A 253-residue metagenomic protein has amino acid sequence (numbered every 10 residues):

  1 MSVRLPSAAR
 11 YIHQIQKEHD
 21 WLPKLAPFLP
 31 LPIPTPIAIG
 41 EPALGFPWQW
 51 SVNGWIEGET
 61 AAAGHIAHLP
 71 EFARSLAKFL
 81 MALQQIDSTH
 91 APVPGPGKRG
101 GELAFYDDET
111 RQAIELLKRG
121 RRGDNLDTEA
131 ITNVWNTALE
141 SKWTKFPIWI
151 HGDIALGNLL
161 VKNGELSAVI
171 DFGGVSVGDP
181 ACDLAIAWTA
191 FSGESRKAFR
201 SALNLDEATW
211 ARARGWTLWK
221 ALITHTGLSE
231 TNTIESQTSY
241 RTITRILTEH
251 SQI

Functional and structural regions predicted by a protein language model:
M1-E109, R119-L126, T144, E249-S251: ATP-binding pocket architecture of kinase catalytic cores
I12, F146-I150, A155-G215: Active-site Asp-x-Gly
H19, L76, L80, I114 (+2 more regions): Short amphipathic alpha-helical/adjacent loop interface patches that line ligand and macromolecule-binding sites
D20, L69-P70, A168, A185-A187 (+1 more regions): Glycine-rich, phosphate-binding/catalytic loops in enzymes
L29-P32, A67-P70, K145, E194-R196 (+2 more regions): Membrane-helix interface segments
F72-S75, P180, T217, A221: An acidic site on a long C-lobe helix of protein kinase domains
G95-E140, A202, W210-R212, Q237 (+1 more regions): Helical cap/lid subdomains and adjacent loops of hydrolase enzymes that gate the active-site channel and determine
G174, W188-I253: A conserved long alpha-helix in the C-terminal portion of kinase-like catalytic domains
